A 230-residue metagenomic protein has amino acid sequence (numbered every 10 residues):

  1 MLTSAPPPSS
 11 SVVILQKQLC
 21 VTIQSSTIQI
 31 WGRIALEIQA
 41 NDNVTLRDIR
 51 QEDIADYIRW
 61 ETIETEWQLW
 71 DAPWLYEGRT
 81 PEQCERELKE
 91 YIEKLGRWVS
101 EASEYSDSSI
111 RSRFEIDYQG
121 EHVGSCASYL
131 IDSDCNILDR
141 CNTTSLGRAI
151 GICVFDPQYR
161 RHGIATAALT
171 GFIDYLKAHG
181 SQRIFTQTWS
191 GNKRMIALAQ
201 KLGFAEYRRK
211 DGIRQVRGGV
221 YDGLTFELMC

Functional and structural regions predicted by a protein language model:
L2-P6, L15-P157, G219-C230: GNAT-family acyltransferases
D56, A149, A167, R183 (+2 more regions): Amphipathic alpha-helical recognition patches that constitute DNA-binding helices
S133, F185-T188, A205-Y221: Conserved catalytic-core motifs of GNAT/GCN5-like acyltransferases
F155, T186-I196: Conserved beta-strand-loop-alpha-helix junction that forms the acyl-donor binding cleft
R161-Y175, A197-K201: Conserved acetyl-CoA-binding loop-helix of GNAT-fold acetyltransferases
K177, R194, V216-R217: Short secondary-structure boundary/hinge segments and terminal tails
